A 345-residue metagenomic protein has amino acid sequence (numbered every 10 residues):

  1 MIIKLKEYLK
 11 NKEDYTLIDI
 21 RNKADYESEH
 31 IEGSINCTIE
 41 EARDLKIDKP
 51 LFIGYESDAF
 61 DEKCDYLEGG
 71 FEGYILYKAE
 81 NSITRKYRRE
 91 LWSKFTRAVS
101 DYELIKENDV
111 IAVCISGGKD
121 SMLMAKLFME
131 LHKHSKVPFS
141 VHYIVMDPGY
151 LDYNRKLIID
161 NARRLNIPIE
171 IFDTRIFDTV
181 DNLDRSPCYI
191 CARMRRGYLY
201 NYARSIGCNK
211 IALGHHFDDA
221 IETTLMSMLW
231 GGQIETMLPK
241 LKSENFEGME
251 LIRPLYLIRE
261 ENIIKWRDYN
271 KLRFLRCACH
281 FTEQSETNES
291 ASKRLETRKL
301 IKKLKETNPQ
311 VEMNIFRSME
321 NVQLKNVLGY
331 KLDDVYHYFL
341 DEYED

Functional and structural regions predicted by a protein language model:
M1-L9, G33-R43: A short, well-structured beta->alpha microelement
M1-S28, E72, L76-K86: Flexible, polar/low-complexity N-terminal or interdomain linker segments that lie immediately upstream of folded
T16-I18, L51, A112-V113: Conserved beta-strand elements of the Class I
C37-F71: Catalytic cysteine-centered active loop of the rhodanese-like fold, especially the PTP/DSP P-loop
S82-M226, W230, E261-N262, D268-Y269: ATP-dependent adenylation/nucleotidyltransferase module used to activate substrates
S140-V141, D219-L300: Catalytic subdomain that performs nucleotidyl-dependent activation
L272-D345: The feature marks non-catalytic terminal segments
